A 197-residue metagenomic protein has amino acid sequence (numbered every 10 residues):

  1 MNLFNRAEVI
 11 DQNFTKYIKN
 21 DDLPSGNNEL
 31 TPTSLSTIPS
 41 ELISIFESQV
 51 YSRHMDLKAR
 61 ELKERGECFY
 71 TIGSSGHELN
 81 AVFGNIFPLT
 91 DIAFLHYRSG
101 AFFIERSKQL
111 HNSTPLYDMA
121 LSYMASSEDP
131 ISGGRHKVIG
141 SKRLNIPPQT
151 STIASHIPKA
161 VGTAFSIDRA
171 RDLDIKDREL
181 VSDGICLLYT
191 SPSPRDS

Functional and structural regions predicted by a protein language model:
N2-Y97: N-terminal amphipathic, basic-rich helices that act as targeting or association modules
H54-S191, R195: Cofactor-binding active-site loop characterized by glycine-rich and histidine/acidic residues
